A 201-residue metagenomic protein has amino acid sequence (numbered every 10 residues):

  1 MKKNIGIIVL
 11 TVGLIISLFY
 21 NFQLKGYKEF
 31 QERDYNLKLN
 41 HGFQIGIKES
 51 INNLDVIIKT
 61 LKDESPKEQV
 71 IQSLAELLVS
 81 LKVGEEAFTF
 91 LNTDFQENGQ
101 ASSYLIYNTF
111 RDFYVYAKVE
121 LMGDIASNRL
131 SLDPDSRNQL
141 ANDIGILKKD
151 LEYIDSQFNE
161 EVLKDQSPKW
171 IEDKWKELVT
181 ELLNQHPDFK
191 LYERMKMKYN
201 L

Functional and structural regions predicted by a protein language model:
M1-I8, P187-L201: Short, Lys/Arg-enriched, disordered terminal segments
N4-Q23: Hydrophobic membrane-insertion alpha-helices, especially the h-region of bacterial N-terminal signal peptides
F22-Y27, I125: Short alpha-helical hairpin
K25-A75: Immediate post-signal-peptide N-terminus of mature secreted/exported proteins
N40, I47, I51, L77 (+4 more regions): Long amphipathic alpha-helices with heptad-repeat character, especially coiled-coil-forming segments used
V56-D143, D155, V162-Q185, L191 (+1 more regions): Alpha-helical segments in soluble extracytoplasmic regions
